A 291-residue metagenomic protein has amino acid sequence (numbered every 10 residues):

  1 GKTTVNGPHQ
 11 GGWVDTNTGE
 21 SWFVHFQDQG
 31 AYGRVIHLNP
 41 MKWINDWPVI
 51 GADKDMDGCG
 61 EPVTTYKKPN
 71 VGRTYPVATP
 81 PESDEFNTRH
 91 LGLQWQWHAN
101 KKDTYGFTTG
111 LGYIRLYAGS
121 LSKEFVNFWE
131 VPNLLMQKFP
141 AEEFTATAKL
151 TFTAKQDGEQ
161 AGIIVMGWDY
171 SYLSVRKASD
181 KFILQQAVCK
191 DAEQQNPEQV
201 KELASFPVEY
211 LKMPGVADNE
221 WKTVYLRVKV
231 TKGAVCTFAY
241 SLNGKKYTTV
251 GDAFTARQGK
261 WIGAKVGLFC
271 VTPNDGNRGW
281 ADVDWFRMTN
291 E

Functional and structural regions predicted by a protein language model:
G1-E291: Carbohydrate-active catalytic/glycan-binding domains of CAZyme proteins, especially the secreted or lumenal ectodomains
